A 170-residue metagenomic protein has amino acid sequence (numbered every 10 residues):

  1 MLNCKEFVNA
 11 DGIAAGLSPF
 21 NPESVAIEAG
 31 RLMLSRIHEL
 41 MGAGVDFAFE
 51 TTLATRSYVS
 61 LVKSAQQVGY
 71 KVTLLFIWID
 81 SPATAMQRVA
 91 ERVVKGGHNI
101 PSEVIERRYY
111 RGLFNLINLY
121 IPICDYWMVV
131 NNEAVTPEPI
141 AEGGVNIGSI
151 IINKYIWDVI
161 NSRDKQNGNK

Functional and structural regions predicted by a protein language model:
M1-V45: Conserved substrate/cofactor phosphate-moiety recognition/catalytic segment in nucleotide-dependent phosphotransferases
F7, L74, W127-V129: Conserved beta-strand scaffold positions in the cores of enzyme catalytic domains, especially in NTP/NDP-utilizing
A26-G30, T55, Y109: A conditional alpha-helix N-cap/helix-loop micro-motif detector
G44, V68-T73, I123-Y126: Short glycine-/polar-rich loops that comprise or flank the Walker A/P-loop and associated switch/sensor motifs
F49-Y58, I79: Acidic, metal-coordinating catalytic cores used for nucleic-acid/nucleotide bond scission and strand-transfer chemistry
Y58-A65: Histidine-anchored nucleotide/phosphate-binding helix
Y70-L116: A glycine- and Lys/Arg-enriched "phosphate-lid" helix/loop adjacent to the NTP-binding pocket of small-molecule kinases
N118-K170: NTP-dependent small-molecule kinase module
